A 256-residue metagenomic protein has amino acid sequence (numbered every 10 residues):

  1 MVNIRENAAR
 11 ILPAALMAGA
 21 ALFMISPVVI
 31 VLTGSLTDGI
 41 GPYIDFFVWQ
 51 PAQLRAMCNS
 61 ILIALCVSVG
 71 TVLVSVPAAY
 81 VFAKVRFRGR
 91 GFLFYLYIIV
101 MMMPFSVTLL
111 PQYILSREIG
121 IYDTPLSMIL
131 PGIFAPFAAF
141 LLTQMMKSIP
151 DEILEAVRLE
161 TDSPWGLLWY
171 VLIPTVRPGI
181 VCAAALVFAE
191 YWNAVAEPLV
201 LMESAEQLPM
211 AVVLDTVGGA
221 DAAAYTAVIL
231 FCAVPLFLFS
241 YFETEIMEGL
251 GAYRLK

Functional and structural regions predicted by a protein language model:
N3-K256: A structural signal for multi-pass alpha-helical bundles of membrane permease subunits that mediate small-molecule
